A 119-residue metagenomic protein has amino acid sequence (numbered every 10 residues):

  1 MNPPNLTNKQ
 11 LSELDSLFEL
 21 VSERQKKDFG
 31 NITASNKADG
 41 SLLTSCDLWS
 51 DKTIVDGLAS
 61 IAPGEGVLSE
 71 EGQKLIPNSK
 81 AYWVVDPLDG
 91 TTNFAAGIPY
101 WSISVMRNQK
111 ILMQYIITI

Functional and structural regions predicted by a protein language model:
M1-L88: N-terminal subdomain of lithium-sensitive/metallo-dependent phosphomonoesterases centered on the IMPase/IPPase/PAP
N78-I119: DPxDG-like acidic metal-binding loop motif
